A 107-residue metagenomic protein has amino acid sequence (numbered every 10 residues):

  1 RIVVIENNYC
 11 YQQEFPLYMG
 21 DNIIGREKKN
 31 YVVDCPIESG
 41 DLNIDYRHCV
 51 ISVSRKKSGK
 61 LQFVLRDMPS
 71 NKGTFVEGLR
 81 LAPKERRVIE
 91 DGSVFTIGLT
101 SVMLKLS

Functional and structural regions predicted by a protein language model:
R1-E6, G59, T100-S107: Regulatory inter-domain linker segments that are low-complexity and enriched for serine/threonine/proline
N7-F15, G20: Predominantly extracellular/luminal regions of secreted and cell-surface proteins, especially disulfide-bonded
Y18-S101: Forkhead-associated
